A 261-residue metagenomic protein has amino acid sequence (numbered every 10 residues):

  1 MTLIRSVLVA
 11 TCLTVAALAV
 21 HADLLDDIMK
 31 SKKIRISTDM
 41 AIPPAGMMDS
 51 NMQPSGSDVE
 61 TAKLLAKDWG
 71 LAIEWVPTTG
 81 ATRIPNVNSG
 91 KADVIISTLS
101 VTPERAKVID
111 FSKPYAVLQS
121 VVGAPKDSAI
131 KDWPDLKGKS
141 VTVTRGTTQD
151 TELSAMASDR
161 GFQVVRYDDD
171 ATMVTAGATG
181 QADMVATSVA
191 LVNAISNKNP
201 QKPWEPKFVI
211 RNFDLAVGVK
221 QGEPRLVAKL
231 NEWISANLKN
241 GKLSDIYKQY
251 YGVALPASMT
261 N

Functional and structural regions predicted by a protein language model:
D23-T98: Extracytoplasmic small-molecule ligand-binding "clamshell" domains of the periplasmic binding protein/Venus flytrap
I34-R35, W69-A72, S89-S97, K139-S140 (+2 more regions): Alpha-to-beta junction loops
G56-D68, P134, S140, T147-T148 (+2 more regions): Extended ligand-binding regions for polar small-molecule ligands
E74-P85, V164-T179, R211-F213: Short helix-initiation/N-cap motifs at beta->coil->alpha
P85, L99-K107, E152-A157, A176-R211: A ligand-binding cleft/hinge motif common to bilobed small-molecule-binding domains
V117-A124, V189, N193-S235, V253-N261: Periplasmic-binding protein-like
A124-V141: Flexible hinge/capping segments at coil-to-helix
T148-V165, P200-P206, S235-N261: Ligand-binding clefts/hinges and TM-proximal coupling segments of bilobed small-molecule sensing domains
